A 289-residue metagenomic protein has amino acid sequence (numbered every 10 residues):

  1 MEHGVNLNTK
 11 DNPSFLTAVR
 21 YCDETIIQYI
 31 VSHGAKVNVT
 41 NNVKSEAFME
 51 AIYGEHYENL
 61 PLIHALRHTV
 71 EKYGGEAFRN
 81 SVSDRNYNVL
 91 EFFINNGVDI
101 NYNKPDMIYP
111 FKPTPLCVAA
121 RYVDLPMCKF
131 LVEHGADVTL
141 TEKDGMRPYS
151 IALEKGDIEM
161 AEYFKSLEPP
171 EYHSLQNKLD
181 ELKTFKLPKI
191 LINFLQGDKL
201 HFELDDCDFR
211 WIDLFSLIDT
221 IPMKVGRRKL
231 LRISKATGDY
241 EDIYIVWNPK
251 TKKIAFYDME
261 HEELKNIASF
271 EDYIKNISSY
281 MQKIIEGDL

Functional and structural regions predicted by a protein language model:
M1-N6, Q28-K36, P61-T69, E91-N101 (+2 more regions): Ankyrin repeat domain, specifically the short helix-to-loop turn at the C-terminus of the second helix of each repeat
N8-T17, T40-E50, V70-S81, N103-C117 (+1 more regions): Ankyrin-repeat boundary/"N-cap" motif
A35-V89, F93-V98, D106: Solenoidal tandem-repeat scaffolds enriched in leucines and small polar residues
K143-V246: A surface-exposed partner-binding patch
T251-K275: A short, surface-exposed interaction/processing loop segment used at functional sites
S269, Y280-L289: Well-ordered alpha/beta subsegment
